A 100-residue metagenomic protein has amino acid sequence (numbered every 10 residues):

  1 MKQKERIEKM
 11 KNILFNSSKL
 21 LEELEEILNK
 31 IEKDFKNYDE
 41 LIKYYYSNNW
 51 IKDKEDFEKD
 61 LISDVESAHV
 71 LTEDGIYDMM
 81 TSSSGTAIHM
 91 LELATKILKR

Functional and structural regions predicted by a protein language model:
Q3, K9-R100: Long, low-complexity or tandemly repetitive, helically biased scaffold regions used for multimeric assembly/adhesion
